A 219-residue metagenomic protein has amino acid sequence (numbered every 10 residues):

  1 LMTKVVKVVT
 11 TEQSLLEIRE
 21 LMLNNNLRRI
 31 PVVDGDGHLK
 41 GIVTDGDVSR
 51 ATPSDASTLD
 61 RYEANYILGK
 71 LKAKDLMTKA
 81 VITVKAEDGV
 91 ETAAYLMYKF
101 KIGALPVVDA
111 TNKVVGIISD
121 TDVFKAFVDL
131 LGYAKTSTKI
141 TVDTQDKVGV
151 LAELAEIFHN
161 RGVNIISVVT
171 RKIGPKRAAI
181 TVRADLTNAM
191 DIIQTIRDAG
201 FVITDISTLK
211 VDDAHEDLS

Functional and structural regions predicted by a protein language model:
L1-V5, D45-I82, A94-Y98, A110 (+3 more regions): Tandem CBS (Bateman) regulatory domains
M2-G35, L39-T44, T52: Basic, Lys/Arg-rich alpha-helical nucleic-acid-recognition elements, primarily the DNA-binding modules of transcription
V9-T10, R28-I42, V84-K85, G103-I117 (+1 more regions): Cytosolic beta-strand hydrophobic patch enriched in CBS
S14, G89, S119, V123: Residue-level recognition of oxygen-bearing side chains
G89, Y98-K101: Amide-forming acyltransferase catalytic core, primarily the GNAT-like/NAT-type and related acyltransferase folds
K172-A179, S207-S219: Short proline/glycine- and acidic-rich turn/helix-capping motifs at secondary-structure junctions
A179-L186: Short basic, glycine-rich beta-strand/loop surfaces that mediate nucleic-acid
